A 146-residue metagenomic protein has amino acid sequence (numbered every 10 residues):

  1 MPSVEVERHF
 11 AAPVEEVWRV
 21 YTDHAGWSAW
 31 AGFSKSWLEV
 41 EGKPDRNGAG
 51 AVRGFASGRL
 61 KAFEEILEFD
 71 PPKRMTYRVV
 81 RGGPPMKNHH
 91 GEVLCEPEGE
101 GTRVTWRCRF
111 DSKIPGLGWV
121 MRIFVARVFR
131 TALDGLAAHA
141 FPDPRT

Functional and structural regions predicted by a protein language model:
M1-G42, T146: Hydrophobic ligand-binding cavity/cleft-lining segments
R8, A62-E68, H89-P97, C108: Hydrophobic/aromatic beta-strand elements that line small-molecule binding cavities or substrate pockets in beta-rich
F10, R81, C108-F110: Hydrophobic beta-strand positions in extracellular immunoglobulin-like domains
A11-E15, L67-P72, L94-R103, F141: A short, structured loop/turn motif at beta-sheet edges
T22, T102-T105: Ser/Thr-centric signal marking residues that sit in or immediately flank functional binding/regulatory motifs
A29, L38-G83, G135-T146: Glycine-rich portal/gate segments that line the openings of hydrophobic small-molecule binding cavities
R103, R109-T146: A conserved amphipathic terminal alpha-helix motif
